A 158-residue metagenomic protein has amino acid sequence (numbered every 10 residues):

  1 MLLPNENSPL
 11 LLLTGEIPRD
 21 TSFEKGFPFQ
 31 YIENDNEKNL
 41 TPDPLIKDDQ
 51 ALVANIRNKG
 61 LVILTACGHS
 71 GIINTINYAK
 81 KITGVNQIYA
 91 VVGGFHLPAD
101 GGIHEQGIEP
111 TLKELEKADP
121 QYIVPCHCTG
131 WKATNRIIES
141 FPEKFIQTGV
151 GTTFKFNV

Functional and structural regions predicted by a protein language model:
M1-Q50, E116, I146-N157: Metallo-beta-lactamase
N39-V150: Cap/insert and terminal regions of metallo-dependent hydrolase folds
D100-G102, K155-V158: Short, charged, surface-exposed secondary-structure boundary motifs
